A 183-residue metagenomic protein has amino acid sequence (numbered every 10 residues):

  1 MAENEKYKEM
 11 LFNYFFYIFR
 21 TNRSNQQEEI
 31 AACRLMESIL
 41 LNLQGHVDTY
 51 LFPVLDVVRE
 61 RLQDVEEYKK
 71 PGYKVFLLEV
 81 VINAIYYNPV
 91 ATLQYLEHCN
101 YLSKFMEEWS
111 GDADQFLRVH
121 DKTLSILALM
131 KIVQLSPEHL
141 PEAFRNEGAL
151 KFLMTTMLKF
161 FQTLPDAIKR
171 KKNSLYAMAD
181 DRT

Functional and structural regions predicted by a protein language model:
M1-T183: Karyopherin-beta/Importin-beta family HEAT-repeat alpha-solenoid scaffold
